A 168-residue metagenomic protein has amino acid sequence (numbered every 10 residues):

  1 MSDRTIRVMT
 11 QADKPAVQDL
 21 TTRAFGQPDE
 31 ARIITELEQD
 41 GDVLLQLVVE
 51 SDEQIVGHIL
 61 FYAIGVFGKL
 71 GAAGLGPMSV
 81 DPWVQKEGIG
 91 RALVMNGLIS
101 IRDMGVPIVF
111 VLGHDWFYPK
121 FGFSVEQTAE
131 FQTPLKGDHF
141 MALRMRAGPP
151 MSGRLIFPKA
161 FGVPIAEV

Functional and structural regions predicted by a protein language model:
M1-I33, D40-V56, A72, A147-V168: Short amphipathic alpha-helix that is part of the acyltransferase structural core
M9, M78-V80: Hydrophobic adenine-recognition pocket in adenosine-nucleotide-binding enzymes
L44, K136-F140: Short hydrophobic/aromatic beta-strand or adjacent loop that forms the aromatic wall/cage of a ligand/substrate-binding
I64-L75, Q85: A conserved beta-turn-beta hairpin within the catalytic core of GNAT-like acetyltransferases that forms part
V84-N96, V106: Conserved acetyl-CoA pyrophosphate-binding loop and the N-cap/start of the following alpha-helix in GNAT-like
S100: Short alpha-helical functional segments enriched in proximate histidine and acidic residues
D103-P107, L112-G137: Conserved active-site alpha-helix within GNAT-family acetyltransferase domains
